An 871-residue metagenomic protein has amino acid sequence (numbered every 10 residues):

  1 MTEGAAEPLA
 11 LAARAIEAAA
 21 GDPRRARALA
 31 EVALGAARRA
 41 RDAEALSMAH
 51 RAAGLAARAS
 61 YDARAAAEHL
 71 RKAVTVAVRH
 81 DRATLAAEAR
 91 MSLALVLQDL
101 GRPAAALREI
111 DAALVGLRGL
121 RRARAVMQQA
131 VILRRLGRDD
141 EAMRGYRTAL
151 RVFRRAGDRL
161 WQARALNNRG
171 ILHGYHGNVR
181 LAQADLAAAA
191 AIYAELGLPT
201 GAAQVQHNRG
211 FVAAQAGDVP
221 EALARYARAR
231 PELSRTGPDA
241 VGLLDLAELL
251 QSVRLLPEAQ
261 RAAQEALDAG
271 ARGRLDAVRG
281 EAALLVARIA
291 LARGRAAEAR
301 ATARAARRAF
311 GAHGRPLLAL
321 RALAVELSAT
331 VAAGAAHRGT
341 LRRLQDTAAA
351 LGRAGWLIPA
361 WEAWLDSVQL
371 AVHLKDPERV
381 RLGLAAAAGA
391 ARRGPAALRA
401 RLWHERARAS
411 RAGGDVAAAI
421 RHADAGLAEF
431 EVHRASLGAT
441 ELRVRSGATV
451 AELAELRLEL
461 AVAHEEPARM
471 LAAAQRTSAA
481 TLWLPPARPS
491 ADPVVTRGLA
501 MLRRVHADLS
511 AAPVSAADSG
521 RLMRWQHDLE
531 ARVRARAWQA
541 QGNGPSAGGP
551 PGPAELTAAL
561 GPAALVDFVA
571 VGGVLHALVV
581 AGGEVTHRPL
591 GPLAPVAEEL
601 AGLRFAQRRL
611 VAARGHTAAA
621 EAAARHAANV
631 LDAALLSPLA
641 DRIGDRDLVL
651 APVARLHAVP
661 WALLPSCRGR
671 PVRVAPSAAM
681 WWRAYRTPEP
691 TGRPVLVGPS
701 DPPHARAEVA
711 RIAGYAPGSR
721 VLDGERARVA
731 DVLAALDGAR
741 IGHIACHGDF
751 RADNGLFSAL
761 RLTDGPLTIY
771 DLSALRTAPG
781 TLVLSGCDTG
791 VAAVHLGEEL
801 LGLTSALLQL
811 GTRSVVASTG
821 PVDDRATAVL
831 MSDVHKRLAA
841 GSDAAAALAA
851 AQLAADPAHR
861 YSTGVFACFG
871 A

Functional and structural regions predicted by a protein language model:
T2, A385, A400, V416-S666 (+1 more regions): Amphipathic alpha-helical protein-protein interaction segments
T2, R39-D42, V78-R82, D99 (+12 more regions): Short coil/turn linkers that connect adjacent helices within long alpha-helical scaffolds, especially alpha-solenoid
T2-A18, D22-Y175, L181-D185, G201: Internal alpha-solenoid helical repeat scaffolds
A12-A19, M48-A59, L85-D99, R124-G137 (+10 more regions): Conserved alpha-helical positions within TPR/SEL1-like repeat arrays
G21, Y61, D81, G101 (+11 more regions): Residue-level detector of the short coil/turn that links helix A to helix B within each tetratricopeptide repeat
A37, A57, A77, L97 (+20 more regions): Eukaryotic all-alpha helical interaction scaffolds
P550-A871: Catalytic cores of enzymes
